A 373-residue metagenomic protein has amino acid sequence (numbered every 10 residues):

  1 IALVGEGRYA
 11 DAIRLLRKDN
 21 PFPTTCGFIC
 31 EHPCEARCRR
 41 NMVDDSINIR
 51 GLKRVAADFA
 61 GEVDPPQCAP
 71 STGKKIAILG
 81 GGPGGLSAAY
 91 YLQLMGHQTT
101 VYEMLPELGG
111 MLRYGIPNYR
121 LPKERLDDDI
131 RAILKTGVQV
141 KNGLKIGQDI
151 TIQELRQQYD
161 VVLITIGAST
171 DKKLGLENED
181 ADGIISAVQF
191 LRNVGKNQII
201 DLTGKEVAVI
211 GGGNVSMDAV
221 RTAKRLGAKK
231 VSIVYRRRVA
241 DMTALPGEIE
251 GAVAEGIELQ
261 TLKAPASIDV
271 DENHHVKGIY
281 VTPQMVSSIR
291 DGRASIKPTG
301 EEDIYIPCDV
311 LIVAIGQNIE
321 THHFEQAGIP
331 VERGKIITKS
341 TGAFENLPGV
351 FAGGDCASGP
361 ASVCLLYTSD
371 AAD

Functional and structural regions predicted by a protein language model:
A2-P65, N142, I152-R192, S362: Glycine/serine-rich phosphate-binding loop and adjoining beta1-alpha1 elements at the start of nucleotide-handling
L3-E6, D11-D19, M42, S46-R50 (+7 more regions): Beta1-alpha1 glycine-rich phosphate/pyrophosphate-binding loop at the start of Rossmann-like nucleotide-binding domains
P21, G82-P83, E107, G213-V215 (+2 more regions): Residue-level detector of alpha-helix initiation sites
V55-P70, D128-Q148, D171-L226, V331-N346: Glycine-rich dinucleotide-binding loop and its adjacent helix/turn
K74-G81, E206-I210: Beta1/beta-strand and adjacent pyrophosphate-binding region of the FAD-binding site in flavoprotein oxidoreductases
Q148-E154, N273-E301: Conserved beta-strand-loop-beta-strand element in the redox core of flavoprotein oxidoreductases
D182-K205, I289-P360: FAD-site-proximal beta/loop scaffold in flavoenzymes
Y367-D373: Conserved small/polar residues in nucleotide/adenosyl-binding loops
